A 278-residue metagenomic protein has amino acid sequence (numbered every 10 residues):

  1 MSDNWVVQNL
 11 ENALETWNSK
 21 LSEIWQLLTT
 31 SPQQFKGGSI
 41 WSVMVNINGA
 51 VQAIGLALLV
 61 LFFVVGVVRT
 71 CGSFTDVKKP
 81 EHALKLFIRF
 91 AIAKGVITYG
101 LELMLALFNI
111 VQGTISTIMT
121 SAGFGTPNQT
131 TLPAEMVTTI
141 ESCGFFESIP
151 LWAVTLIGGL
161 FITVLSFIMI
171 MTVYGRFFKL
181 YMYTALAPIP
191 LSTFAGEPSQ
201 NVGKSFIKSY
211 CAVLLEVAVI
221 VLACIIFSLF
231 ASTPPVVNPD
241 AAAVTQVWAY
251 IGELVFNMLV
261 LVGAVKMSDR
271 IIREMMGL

Functional and structural regions predicted by a protein language model:
M1-L58: Binding/recognition "hotspot" determinant
S2-L10, P80-G100, G203-V213, S268: Alpha-helical transmembrane segments and their helix-start/interface "positive-inside/aromatic belt" motifs in integral
E23-Q26, H82-R89, N109, S116 (+5 more regions): Short amphipathic alpha-helical coupling elements at transmembrane boundaries
M44-Q52, L84-I88, I92, E141 (+4 more regions): Alpha-helical membrane-interface segments at transmembrane helix boundaries
A53-V65, I157, F161-T163, L180: Hydrophobic alpha-helical transmembrane segments
L58-K94, L186-Q200: Hydrophobic transmembrane alpha-helix segments characteristic of membrane transport and insertion machinery
K94-L186, C224-G277: Non-cytosolic segments of integral membrane proteins
L191-K208, D240, I271-M275: Alpha-helical transmembrane segments
